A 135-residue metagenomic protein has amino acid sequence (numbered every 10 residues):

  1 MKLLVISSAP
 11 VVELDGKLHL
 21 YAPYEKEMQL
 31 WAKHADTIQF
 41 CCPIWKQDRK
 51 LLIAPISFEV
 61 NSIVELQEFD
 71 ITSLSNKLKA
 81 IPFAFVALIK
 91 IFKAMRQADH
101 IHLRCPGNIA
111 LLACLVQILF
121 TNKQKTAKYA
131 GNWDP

Functional and structural regions predicted by a protein language model:
M1-L52: N-terminal subdomain of nucleotide-sugar transferases
I6, C41, L66, K128-A130: Generic beta-sheet signal
P10-D15, I71-S75, K128-P135: A short, histidine- and acid-enriched strand-loop-helix "catalytic/donor-clamping" loop that lines the nucleotide-sugar
V11-V12, K77-H100: Conserved nucleotide-sugar donor-binding subdomain of glycosyltransferases
H19-P23, P82-F83, D134-P135: Nucleotide-sugar donor phosphate/pyrophosphate-binding loop at the beta->alpha transition of glycosyltransferases
A35, V60, Q97-D99: Short, well-ordered alpha-helix to beta-strand connector turns
T37-L74: N-terminal strand-loop element at the rim of the active site of nucleotide-sugar-dependent glycosyltransferases
A84, H100-T121, A127-P135: An aromatic- and histidine-rich active-site surface loop
